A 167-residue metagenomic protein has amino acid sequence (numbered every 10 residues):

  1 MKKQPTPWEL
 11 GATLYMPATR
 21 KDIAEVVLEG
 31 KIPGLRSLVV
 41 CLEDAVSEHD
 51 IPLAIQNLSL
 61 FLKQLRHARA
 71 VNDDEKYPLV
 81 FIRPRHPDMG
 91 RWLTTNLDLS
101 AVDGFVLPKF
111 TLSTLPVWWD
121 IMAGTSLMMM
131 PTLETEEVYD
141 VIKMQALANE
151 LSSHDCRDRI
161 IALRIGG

Functional and structural regions predicted by a protein language model:
K2-G167: Conserved alpha/beta-domain cores
